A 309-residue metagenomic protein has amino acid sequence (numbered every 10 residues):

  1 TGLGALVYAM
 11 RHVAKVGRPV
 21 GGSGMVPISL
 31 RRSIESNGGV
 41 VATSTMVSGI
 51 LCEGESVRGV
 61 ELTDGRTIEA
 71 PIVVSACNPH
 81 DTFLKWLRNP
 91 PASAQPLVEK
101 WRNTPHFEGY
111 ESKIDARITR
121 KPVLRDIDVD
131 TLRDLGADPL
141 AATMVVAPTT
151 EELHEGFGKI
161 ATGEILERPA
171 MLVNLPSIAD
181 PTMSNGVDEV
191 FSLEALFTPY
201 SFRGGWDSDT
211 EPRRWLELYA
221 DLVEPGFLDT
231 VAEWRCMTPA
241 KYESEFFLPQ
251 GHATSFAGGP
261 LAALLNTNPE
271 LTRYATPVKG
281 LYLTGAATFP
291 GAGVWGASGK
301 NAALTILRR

Functional and structural regions predicted by a protein language model:
T1-A14, N268-K279: Active-site-adjacent "gating/activation" loops or surface patches in catalytic cores
A5-D64: Helical element adjacent to the flavin cofactor pocket in flavoenzyme catalytic cores
P19, S48-S184: Mid-domain catalytic core of redox enzymes that form a hydrophobic substrate pocket/lid adjacent to a catalytic redox
V74, A116, L193, Y219 (+3 more regions): Hydrophobic, well-ordered secondary-structure elements that form the walls of internal hydrophobic environments
K121-P122, T150-R168, G205-E245: Flavin-binding catalytic cores
G163-N174, P225-F289: A glycine-rich dinucleotide-binding beta-alpha-beta segment and adjacent secondary-structure elements that constitute
D180-R214: Glycine-rich, aromatic-lined ligand/substrate-binding cores of catalytic and carbohydrate-binding domains
A286-R308: A conserved FAD-binding loop/helix module that cradles the flavin
